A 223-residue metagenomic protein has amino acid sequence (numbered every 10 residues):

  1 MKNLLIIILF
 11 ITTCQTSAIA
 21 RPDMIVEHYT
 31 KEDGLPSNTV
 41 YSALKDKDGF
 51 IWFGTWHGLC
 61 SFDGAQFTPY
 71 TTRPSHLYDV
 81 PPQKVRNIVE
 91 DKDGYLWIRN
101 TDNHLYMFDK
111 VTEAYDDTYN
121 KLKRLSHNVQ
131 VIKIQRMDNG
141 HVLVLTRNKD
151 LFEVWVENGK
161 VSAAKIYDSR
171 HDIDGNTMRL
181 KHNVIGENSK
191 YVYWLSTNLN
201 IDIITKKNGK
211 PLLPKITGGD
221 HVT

Functional and structural regions predicted by a protein language model:
M1-T223: Carboxylate-rich, polar loop motifs that coordinate divalent cations or form catalytic acidic clusters
